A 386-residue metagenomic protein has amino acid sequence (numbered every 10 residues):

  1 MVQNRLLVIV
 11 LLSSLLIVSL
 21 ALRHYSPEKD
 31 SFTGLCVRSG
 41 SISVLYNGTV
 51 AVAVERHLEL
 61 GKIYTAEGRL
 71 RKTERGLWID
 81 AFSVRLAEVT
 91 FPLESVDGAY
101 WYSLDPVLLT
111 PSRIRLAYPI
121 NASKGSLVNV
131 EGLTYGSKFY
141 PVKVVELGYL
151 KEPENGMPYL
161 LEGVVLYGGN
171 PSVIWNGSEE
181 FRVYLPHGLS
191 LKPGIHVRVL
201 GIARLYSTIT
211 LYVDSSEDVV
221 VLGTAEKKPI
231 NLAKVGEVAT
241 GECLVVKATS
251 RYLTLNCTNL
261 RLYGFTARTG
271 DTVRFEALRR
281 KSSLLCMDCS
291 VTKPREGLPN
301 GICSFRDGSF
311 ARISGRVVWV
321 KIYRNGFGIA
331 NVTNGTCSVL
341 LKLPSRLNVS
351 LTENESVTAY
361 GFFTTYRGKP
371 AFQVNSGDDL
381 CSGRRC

Functional and structural regions predicted by a protein language model:
M1-S43, G48-T65, R69-I329, T333-T358 (+1 more regions): OB-fold nucleic-acid-binding modules
